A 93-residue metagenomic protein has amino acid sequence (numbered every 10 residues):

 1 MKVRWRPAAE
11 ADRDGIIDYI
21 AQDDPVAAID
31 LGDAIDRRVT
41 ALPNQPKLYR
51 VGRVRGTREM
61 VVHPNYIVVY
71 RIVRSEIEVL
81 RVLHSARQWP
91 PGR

Functional and structural regions predicted by a protein language model:
K2-T57, V73, G92: Basic, Lys/Arg-enriched alpha-helical interface segments
I67, R71-R93: Enriched for short, Lys/Arg-rich terminal
